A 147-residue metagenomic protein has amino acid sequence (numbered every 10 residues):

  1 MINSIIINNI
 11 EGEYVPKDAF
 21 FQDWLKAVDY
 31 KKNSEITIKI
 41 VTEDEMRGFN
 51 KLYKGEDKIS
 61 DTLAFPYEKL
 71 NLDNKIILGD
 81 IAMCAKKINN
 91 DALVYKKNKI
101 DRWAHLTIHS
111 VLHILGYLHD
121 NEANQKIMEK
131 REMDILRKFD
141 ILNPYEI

Functional and structural regions predicted by a protein language model:
M1-A104, I114-I147: An acidic/histidine-cluster motif and surrounding catalytic segment that typifies divalent-metal-assisted enzyme active
